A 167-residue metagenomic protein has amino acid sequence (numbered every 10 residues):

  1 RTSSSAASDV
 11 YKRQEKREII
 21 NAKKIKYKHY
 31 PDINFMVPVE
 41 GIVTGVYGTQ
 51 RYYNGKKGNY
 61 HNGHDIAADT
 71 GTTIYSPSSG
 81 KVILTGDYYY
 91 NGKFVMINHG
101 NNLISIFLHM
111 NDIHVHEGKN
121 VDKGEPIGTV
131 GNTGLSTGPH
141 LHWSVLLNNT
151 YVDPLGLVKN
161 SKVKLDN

Functional and structural regions predicted by a protein language model:
R1-A7, Y11: Single conserved hydrophobic/aromatic residue that forms the stacking wall/gate of nucleotide- or nucleobase-binding
D9-D32, M36-I42, V46-Y47, G58: Serine endopeptidase catalytic core focused on the charge-relay Asp
M36-N167: Catalytic cores of peptidoglycan-degrading enzymes
